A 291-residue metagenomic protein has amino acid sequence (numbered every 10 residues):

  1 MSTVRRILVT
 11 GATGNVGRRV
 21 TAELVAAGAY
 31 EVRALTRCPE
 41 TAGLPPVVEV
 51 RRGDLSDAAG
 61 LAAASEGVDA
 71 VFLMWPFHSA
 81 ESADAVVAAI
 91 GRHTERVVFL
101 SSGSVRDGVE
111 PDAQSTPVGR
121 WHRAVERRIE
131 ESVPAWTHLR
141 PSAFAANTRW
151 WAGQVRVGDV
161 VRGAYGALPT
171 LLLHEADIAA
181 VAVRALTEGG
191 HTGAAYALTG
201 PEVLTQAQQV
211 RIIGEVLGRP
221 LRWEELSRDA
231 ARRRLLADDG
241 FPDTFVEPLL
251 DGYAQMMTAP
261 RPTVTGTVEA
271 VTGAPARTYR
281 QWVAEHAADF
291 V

Functional and structural regions predicted by a protein language model:
S2-P45, S56-A59, E66-V68, F77-D84 (+5 more regions): Oxidoreductase cofactor-interface core, primarily capturing Rossmann-like NAD(P)-dependent enzymes
G53: Cofactor-binding loops of NAD(P)H-dependent oxidoreductases, dominated by short-chain dehydrogenase/reductases
G60-A64, Y279-W282: Hydrophobic alpha-helical packing elements
L226: Acidic/histidine-enriched alpha-helical segments
D229-V291: A hydrophobic C-terminal alpha-helical subdomain
